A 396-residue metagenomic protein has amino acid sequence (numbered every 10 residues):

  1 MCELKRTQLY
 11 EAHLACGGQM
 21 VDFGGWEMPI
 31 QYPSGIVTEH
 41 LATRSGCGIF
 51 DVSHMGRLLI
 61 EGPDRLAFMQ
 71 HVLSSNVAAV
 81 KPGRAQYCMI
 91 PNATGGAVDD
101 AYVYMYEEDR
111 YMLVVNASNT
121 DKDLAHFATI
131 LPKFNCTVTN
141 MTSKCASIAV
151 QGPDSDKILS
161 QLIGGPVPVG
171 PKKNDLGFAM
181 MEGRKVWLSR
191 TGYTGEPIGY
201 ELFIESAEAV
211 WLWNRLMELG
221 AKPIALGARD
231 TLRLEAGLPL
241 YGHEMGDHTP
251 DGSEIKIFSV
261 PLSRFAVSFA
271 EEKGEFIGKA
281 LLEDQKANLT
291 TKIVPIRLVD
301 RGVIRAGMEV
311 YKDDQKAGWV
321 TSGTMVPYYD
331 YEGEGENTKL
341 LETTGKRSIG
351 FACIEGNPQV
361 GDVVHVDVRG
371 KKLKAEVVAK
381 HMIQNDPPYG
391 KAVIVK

Functional and structural regions predicted by a protein language model:
M1-C88, G96: Acidic, proline/glycine-enriched N-terminal capping motif
M1-G18, D22, M28, Y106-K396: Conserved, structured C-terminal
T38-H40, T94, F127, V186: Structured alpha-helical segments in the cores of large, soluble enzyme domains
G46, T94-G95, A225, D230: A subset of signal/propeptide-processing and intrinsically disordered low-complexity segments in secreted/extracellular
P63-A97, D154-R184: Internal amphipathic helical hairpin motif
Y102-V103: Glycine-rich, Trp-frequent "lid" loop and neighboring beta-strands that shape and gate the flavin cofactor pocket
